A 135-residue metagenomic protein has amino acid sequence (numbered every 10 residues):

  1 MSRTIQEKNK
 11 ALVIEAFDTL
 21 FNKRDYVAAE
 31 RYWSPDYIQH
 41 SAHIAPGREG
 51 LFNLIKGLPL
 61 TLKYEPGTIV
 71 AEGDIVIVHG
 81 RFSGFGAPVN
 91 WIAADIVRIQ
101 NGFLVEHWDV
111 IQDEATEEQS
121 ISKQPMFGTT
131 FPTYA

Functional and structural regions predicted by a protein language model:
M1-A135: C-terminal and inter-domain tail/linker signature
